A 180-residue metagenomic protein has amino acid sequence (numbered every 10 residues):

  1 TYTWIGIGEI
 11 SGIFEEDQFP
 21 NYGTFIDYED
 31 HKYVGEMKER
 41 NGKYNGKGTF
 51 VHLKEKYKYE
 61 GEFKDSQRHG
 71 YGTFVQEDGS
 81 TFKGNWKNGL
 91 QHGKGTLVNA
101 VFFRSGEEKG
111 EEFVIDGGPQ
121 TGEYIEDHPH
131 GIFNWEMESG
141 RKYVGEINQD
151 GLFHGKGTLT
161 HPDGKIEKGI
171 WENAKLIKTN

Functional and structural regions predicted by a protein language model:
T1-N180: Glycine/tyrosine- and acidic-biased, solvent-exposed loop/turn segments at the edges of beta-strands
